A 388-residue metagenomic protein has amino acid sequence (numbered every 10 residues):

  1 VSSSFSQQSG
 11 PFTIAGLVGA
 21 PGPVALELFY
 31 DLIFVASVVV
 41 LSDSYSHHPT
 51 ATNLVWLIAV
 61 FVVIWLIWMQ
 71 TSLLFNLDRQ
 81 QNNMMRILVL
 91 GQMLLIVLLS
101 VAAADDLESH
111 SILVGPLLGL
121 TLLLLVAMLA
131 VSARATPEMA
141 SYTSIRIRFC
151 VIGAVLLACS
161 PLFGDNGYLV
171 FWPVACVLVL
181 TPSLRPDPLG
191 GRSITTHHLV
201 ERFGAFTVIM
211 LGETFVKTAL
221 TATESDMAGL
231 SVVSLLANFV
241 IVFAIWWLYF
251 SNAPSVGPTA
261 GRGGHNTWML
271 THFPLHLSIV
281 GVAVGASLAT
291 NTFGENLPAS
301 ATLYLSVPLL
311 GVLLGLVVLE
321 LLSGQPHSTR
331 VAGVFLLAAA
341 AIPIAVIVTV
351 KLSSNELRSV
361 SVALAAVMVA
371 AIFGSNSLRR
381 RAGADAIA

Functional and structural regions predicted by a protein language model:
S2-L28, I33-V39, H48, I58-I87 (+6 more regions): Predominantly late transmembrane helices and immediately cytosolic-facing juxtamembrane segments
D43-S44: Peripheral, non-transmembrane regulatory/ligand-interaction domains of membrane transport proteins
T52-V55: Interfacial/capping segments of alpha-helical transmembrane domains
H110-S111: Short hydrophobic/alpha-helical segments at membrane-entry points of transmembrane helices in Major Facilitator
D165-F171, S353-L364: Loop-to-transmembrane alpha-helix initiation sites
P326, V346-S359: Membrane-helix boundary connector in multi-pass membrane proteins
